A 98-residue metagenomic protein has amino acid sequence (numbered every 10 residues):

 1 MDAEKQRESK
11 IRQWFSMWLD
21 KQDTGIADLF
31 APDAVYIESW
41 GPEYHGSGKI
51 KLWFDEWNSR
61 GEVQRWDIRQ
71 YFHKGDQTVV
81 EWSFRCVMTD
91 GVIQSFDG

Functional and structural regions predicted by a protein language model:
M1-P32: Short, low-complexity N-terminal intrinsically disordered segments enriched in polar/charged residues
M1-Q6, S16, I37, K51-G98: A beta-strand edge to alpha-helix "cap/lid" segment located at domain peripheries
W40-G41: Short histidine/acidic/glycine/proline-rich micro-motifs that form metal- and phosphate-coordinating active-site loops
G46: Short, conserved phosphate/pyrophosphate- and ester-handling motifs at nucleotide-, phospho-/glycolipid
